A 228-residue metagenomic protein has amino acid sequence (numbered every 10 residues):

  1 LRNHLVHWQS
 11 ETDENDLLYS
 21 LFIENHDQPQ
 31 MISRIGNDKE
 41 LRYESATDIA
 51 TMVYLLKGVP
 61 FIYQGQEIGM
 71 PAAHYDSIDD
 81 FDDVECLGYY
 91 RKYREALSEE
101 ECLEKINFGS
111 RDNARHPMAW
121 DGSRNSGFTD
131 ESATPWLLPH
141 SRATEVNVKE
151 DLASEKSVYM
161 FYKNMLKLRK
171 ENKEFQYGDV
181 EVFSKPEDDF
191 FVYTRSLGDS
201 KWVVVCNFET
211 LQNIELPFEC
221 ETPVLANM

Functional and structural regions predicted by a protein language model:
R2-D16: Glycoside hydrolase catalytic-domain groove-lining segments
N3, K39-W202, F208-E215: Loop/helix patches that line or flank the sugar-binding groove of alpha-linked glycan CAZymes
N15-E40: Active-site clefts of carbohydrate-active enzymes
I23, G122, M228: Residues at the C-termini of beta-strands that transition into short coil/loop
N25, N207-F208: Residues immediately flanking
Q30, S200-K201, M228: Short, surface-exposed beta-strand/loop "edge" segments at domain boundaries and coil↔beta transitions
V203-V205, V224-L225: Short, hydrophobic beta-strand segments that form beta-sheet elements in well-ordered domains
T210-M228: C-terminal beta-sandwich/jelly-roll accessory domains of carbohydrate-active enzymes
